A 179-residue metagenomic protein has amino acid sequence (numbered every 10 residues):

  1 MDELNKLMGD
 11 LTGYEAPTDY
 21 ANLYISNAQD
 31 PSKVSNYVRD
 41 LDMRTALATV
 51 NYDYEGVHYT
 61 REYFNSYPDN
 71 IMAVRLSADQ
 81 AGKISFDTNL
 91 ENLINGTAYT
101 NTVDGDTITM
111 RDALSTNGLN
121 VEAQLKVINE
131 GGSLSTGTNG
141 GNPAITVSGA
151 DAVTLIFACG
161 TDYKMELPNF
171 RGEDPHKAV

Functional and structural regions predicted by a protein language model:
M1-V179: Aromatic-residue-lined binding/catalytic grooves and analogous aromatic/hydrophobic interfacial grooves in multimeric
